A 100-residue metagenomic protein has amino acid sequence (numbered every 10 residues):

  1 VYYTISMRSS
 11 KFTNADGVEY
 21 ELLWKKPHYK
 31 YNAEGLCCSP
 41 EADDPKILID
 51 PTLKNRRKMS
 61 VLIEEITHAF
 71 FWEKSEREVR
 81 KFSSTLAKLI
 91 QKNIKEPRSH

Functional and structural regions predicted by a protein language model:
Y2-T4: Short, positively charged and aromatic/hydrophobic N-terminal segments
R8-R56, A69-I90: Active-site scaffold of zinc-dependent metalloenzymes
S60-A69: Active-site recognition of the HExxH zinc-binding catalytic motif
K95-H100: Short acidic DE-rich linear segments
